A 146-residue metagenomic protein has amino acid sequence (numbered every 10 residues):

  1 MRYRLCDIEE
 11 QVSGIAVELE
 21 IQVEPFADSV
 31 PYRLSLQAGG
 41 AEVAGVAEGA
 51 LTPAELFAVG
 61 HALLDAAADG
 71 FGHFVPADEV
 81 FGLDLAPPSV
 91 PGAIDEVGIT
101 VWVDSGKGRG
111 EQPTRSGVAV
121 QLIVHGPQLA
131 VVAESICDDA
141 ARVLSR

Functional and structural regions predicted by a protein language model:
M1-G45: N-terminal domain-start interaction segment
C6, E20-E24, S35-G39, A54 (+3 more regions): A structural detector for beta-sheet-dominated domains
I15-V17, Y32-L34, G49, E55 (+3 more regions): One face of beta-strands
P25-A27, A44-F57, G117-A130: Short, low-complexity cationic-aromatic patches
L34-F71: Short, well-structured hydrophobic secondary-structure segments
L64-D78, A140-R146: Mixed-charge, Lys/Arg-enriched low-complexity segments
G70-Q121: Amphipathic protein-protein interaction modules
D104-R146: Mixed-charge, glycine-accented linear interaction segment located at domain edges/termini
